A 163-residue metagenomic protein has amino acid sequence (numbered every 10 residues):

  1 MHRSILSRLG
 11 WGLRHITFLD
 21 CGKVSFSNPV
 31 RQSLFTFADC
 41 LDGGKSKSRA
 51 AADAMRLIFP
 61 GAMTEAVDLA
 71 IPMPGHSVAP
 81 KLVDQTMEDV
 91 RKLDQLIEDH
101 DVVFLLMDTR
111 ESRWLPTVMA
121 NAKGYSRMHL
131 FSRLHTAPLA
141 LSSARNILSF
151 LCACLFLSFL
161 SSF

Functional and structural regions predicted by a protein language model:
M1-F163: Adenine nucleotide-associated cytosolic modules
